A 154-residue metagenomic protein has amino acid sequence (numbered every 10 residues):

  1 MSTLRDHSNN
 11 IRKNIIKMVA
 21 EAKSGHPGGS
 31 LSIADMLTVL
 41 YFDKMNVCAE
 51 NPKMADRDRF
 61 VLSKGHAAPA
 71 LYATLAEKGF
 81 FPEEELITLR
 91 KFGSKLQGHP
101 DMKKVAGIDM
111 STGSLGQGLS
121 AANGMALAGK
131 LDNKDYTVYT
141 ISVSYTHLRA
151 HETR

Functional and structural regions predicted by a protein language model:
M1-Y139: Thiamine diphosphate
S142-V143: Acidic, proline/serine/threonine- and glycine-rich low-complexity intrinsically disordered segments
T146-T153: Conserved small/polar residues in nucleotide/adenosyl-binding loops
